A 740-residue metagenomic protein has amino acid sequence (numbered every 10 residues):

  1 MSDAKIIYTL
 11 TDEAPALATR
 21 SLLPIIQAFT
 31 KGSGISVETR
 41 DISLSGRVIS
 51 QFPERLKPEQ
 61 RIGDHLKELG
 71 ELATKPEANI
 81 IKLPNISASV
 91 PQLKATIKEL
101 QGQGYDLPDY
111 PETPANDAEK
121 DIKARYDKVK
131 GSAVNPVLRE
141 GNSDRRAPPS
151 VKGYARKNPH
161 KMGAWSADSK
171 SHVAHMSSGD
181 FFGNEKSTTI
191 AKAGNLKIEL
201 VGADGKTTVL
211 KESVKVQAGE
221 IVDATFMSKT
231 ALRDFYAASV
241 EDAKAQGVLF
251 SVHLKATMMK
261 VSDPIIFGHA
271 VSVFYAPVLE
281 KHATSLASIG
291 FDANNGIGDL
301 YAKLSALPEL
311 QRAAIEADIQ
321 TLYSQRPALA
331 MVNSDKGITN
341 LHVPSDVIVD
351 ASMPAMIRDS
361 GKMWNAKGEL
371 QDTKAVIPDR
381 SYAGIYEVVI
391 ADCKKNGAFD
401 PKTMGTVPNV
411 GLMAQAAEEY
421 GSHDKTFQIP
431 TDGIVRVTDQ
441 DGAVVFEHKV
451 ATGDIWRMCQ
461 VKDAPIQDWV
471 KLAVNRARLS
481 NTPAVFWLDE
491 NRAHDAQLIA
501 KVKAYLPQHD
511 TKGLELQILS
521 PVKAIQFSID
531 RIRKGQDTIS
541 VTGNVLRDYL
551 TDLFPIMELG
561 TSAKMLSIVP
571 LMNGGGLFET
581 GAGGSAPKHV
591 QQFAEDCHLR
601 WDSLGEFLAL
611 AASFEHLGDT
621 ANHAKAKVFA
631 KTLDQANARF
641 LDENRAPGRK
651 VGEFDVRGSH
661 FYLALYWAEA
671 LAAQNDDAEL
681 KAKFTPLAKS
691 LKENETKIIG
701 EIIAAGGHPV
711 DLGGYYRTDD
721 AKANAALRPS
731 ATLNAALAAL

Functional and structural regions predicted by a protein language model:
S2-G268, P277-K501, Y505, H509-F527 (+4 more regions): Extended, well-ordered protein cores
N622-H623, D676-A682: Structural helix-adjacent loops and short alpha-helical linkers that scaffold large soluble proteins
E643, K650-G658, P686, P709-L712 (+2 more regions): Terminal, compositionally biased segments used for targeting/anchoring and flexible tails
W667-D676: Short, charged/polar, low-complexity loop and linker segments that flank or interrupt alpha-helical bundles
K681-K689: Short, charged, amphipathic alpha-helical segments
I699-Y716: A glycine-biased, small/acidic residue-tolerant capping/turn segment at secondary-structure junctions
T718-L740: C-terminal accessory extensions/subdomains outside the catalytic/core fold
